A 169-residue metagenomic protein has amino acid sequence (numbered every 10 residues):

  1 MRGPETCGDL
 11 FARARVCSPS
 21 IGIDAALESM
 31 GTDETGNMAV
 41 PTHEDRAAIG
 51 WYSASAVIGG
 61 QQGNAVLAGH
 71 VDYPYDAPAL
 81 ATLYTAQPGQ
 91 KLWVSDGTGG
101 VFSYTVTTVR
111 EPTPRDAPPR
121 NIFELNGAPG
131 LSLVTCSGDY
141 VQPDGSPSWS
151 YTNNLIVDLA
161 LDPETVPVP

Functional and structural regions predicted by a protein language model:
M1-A86, D96-G100, V109-P169: Solvent-exposed, non-transmembrane regions of membrane-associated and secreted proteins
Q90-K91: Structural motif
T105-T107: Acidic, glycine-rich flexible loop segments
